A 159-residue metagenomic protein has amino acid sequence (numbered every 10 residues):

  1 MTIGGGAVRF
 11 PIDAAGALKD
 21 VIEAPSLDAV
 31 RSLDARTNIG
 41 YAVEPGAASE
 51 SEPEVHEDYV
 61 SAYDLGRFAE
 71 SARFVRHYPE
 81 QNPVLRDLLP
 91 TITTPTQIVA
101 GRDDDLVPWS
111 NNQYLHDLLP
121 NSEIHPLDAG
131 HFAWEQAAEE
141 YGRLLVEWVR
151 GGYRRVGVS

Functional and structural regions predicted by a protein language model:
M1-V30: Flexible "cap/lid" loop of the alpha/beta hydrolase fold
V8-R9, D105-P108, W134: Nucleotide-sugar-dependent glycosyltransferase donor-binding/catalytic pocket residues
P11-G16, S32-T91: Conserved alpha/beta-hydrolase catalytic His-Asp/Glu region
V55, L85, T94, P108-L115: Short alpha-helix in the alpha/beta-hydrolase fold that links the catalytic acid
P79, R102-V107: Acidic catalytic loop of the alpha/beta-hydrolase fold
L89-T93, L118-L119: Short, conserved loop/helix-junction motifs that constitute active-site signature segments in enzyme catalytic cores
I92, I98-A100, D104: Short beta-strand/loop motif that positions the catalytic acidic residue of the alpha/beta-hydrolase fold
N121-S159: Catalytic active-site module of serine/aspartate enzymes centered on a nucleophile-bearing elbow/loop
